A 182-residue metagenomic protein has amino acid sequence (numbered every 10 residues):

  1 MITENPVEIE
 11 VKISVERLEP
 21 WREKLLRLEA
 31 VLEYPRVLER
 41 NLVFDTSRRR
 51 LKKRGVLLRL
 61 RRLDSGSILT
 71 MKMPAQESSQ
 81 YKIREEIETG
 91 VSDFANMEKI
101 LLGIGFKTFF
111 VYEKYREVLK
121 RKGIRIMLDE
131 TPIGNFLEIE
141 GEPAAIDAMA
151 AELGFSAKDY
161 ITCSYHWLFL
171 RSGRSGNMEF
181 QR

Functional and structural regions predicted by a protein language model:
M1-I124, S156-R182: N-terminal strand-loop-strand beta-hairpin
I126, A145-A148: C-terminal accessory/tail domains of diverse enzymes
L128-P132: A contiguous pocket-lining binding segment that forms or flanks enzyme active sites
N135: Catalytic DNA-binding helix-loop module of base-excision-repair DNA glycosylases/AP lyases
D147-D159: Long, well-ordered alpha-helical scaffolding segments within enzyme catalytic domains, especially pronounced
